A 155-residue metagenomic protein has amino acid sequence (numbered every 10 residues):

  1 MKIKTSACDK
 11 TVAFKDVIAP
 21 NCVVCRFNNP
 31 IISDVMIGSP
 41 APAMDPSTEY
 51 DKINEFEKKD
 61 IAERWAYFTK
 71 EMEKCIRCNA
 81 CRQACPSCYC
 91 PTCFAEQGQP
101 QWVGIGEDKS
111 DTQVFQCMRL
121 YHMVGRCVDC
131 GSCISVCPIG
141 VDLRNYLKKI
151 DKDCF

Functional and structural regions predicted by a protein language model:
M1-F68, Q83-P86: Iron-sulfur-associated redox domains of electron-transfer enzymes in respiratory and anaerobic energy metabolism
C25, C78, C130: Short Cys/His-rich metal-coordination motifs, predominantly Zn2+-binding knuckles/fingers
A43-E73, S87-F155: Ferredoxin-type iron-sulfur electron-transfer modules in oxidoreductases and energy-metabolism complexes
C78-A80, C88: Long, contiguous secondary-structure blocks with strong helical propensity
